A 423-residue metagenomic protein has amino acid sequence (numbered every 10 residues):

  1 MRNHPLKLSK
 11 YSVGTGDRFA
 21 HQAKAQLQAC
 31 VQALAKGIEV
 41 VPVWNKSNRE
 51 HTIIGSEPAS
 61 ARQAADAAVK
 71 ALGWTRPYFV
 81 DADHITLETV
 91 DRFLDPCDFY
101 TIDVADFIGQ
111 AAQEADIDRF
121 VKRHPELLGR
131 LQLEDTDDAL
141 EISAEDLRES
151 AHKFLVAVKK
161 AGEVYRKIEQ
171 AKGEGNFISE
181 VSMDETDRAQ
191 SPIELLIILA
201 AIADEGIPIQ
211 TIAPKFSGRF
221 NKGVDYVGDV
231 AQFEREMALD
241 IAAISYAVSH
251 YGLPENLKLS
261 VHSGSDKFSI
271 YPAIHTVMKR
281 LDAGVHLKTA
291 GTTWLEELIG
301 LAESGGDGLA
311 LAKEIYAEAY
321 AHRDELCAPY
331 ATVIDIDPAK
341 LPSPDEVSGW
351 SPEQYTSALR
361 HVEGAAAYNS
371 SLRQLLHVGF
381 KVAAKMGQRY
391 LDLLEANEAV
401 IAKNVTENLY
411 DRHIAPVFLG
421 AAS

Functional and structural regions predicted by a protein language model:
M1-A64, K70-L72, E88-I108, Q113 (+5 more regions): Active-site capping/gating regions of soluble enzymes
F79, E180, K258: Hydrophobic "anchor" residues on beta-strands that sit immediately upstream of conserved functional sites
V80-A82, D91: Active-site cofactor/substrate anionic-group-binding motifs, chiefly glycine- and Lys/Arg-rich phosphate-binding loops
D83, V181, H262: Conserved, mostly hydrophobic/aromatic
D116-D135, A139-H152, N221-E236, S304-G306: Glycine-rich tight-turn/loop motif centered on a GG-T
G175-S179: Short, conserved phosphate-binding/catalytic loop or strand-edge motifs used in phosphoryl-/nucleotidyl-transfer
M183-E185: Short, well-ordered beta-to-alpha junction loops that form the rim of enzyme active sites and present histidine/acidic
